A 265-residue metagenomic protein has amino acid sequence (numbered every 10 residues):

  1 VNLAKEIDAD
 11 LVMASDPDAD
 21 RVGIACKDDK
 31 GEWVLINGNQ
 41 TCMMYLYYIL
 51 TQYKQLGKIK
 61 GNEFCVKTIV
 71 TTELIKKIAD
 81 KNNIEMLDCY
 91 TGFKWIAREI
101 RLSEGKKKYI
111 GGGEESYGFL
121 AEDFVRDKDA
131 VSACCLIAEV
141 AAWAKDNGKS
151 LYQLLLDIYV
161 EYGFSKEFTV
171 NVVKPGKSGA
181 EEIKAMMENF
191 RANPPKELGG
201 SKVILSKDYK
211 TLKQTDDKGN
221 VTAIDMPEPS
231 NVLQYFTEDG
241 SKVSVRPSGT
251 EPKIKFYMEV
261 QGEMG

Functional and structural regions predicted by a protein language model:
V1-R21: N-terminal small/polar loop signature for handling phosphorylated ligands or for N-terminal nucleophile
K5, A9-L11, E32-V34, Q52-R246 (+2 more regions): Phosphate-binding and adjacent anionic-ligand microenvironments
P17, G249-E251: A generic beta-sheet turn/junction motif
D20-G38: Short Gly/Thr/Asp-enriched flexible loops that form oxyanion-binding sites at enzyme active sites
R21, C42-M44, F93-A97: Short gly/pro/ser/thr-enriched loop/turn and capping motifs at secondary-structure boundaries
I36-T51: Catalytic or ion-translocation cores adjacent to nucleophile or general acid/base/metal-coordination motifs in diverse
